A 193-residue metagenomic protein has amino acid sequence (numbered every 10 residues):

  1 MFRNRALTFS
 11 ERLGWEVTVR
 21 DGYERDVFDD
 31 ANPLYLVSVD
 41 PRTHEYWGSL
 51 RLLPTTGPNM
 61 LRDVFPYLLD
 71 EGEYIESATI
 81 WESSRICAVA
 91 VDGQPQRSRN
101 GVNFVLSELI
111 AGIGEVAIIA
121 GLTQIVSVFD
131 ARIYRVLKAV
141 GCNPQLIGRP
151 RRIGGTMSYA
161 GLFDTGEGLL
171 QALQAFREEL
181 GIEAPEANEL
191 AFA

Functional and structural regions predicted by a protein language model:
M1-V27, Y35-V37, Y46: Short amphipathic alpha-helix that is part of the acyltransferase structural core
V19-R25, D29-L34, N59-E71: Short acidic (Asp/Glu) patches
A31-P33, W47, E76-A78: Short connector loops at helix/strand junctions that flank enzyme active sites, especially segments positioning acidic
V39-P41: A generic structural motif
T43-S49, W81: Glycine-rich phosphate/pyrophosphate-binding loop shared by adenosine-nucleotide-utilizing enzymes
R51-P54: Short beta->alpha transition motifs characteristic of CBS
T56-M60, P66-S158: Acyl-donor binding region in acyl/amide transferases
P144-A193: Accessory, usually C-terminal, subdomains that scaffold auxiliary metal cofactors
